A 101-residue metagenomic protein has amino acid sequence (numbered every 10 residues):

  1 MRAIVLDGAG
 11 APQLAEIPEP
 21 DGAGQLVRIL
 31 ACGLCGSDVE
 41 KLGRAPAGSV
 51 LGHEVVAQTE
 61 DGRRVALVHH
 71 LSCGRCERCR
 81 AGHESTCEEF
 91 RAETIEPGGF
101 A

Functional and structural regions predicted by a protein language model:
G8-G10, G22-A23: Short strand-connecting beta-turns/loops that link adjacent beta-strands
A9-E16, G36-D38: Short N-terminal binding/cap micro-motifs at the start of the first secondary-structure element
A11, G33-C35, S72, S85: Active-site/binding-pocket entry motifs
P20-C32, E40-R80: Glycine-rich beta-strand-centered segment in the early N-terminal region that forms part of a ligand/cofactor-binding
V39-E40, E88: A short local structural element in Rossmann-fold oxidoreductases
L71-A101: NAD(P)H dinucleotide-binding glycine-rich loop of Rossmann-like/cofactor-binding domains, especially the beta1-alpha1
